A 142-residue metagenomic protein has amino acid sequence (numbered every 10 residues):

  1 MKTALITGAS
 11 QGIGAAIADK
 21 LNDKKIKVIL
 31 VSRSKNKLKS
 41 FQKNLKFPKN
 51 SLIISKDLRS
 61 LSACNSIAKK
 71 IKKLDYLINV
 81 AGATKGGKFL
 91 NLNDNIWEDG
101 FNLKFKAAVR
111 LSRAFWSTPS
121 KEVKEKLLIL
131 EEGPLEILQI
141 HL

Functional and structural regions predicted by a protein language model:
S10-Q11: Conserved glycine-rich cofactor-binding loop
I26-S40: Conserved glycine-rich Rossmann-like NAD(P)H-binding loop of the short-chain dehydrogenase/reductase
K46-L61: Rossmann-fold cofactor-recognition segment
A81-K85: Conserved NAD(P)H cofactor-binding loop of Rossmann-fold oxidoreductase domains
K88-F89, I96-F101: Substrate-binding pocket helix/loop in short-chain dehydrogenase/reductase
S112-R113: A short, exposed helix-loop element centered on a Lys and neighboring polar residues
K126-L142: Catalytic loop of short-chain dehydrogenase/reductase
